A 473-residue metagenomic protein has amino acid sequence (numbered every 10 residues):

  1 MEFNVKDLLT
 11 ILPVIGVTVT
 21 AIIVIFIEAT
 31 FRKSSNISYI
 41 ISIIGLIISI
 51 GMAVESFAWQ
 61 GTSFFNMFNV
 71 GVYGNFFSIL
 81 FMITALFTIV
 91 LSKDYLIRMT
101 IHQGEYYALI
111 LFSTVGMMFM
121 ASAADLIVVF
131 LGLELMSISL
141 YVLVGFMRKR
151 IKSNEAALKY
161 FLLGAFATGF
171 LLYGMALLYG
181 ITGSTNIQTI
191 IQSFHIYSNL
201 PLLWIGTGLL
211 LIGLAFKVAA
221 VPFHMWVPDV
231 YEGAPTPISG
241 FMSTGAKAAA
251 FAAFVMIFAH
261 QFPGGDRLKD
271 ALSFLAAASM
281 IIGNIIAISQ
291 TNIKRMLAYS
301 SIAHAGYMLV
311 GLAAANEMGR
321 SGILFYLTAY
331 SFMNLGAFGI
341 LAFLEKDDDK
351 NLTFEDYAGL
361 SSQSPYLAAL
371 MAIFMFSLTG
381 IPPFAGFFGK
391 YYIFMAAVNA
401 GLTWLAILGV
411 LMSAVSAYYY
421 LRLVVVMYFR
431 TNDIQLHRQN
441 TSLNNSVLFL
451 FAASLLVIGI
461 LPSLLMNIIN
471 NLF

Functional and structural regions predicted by a protein language model:
M1-F473: Alpha-helical transmembrane segments of multi-pass membrane proteins predominantly involved in bioenergetics
